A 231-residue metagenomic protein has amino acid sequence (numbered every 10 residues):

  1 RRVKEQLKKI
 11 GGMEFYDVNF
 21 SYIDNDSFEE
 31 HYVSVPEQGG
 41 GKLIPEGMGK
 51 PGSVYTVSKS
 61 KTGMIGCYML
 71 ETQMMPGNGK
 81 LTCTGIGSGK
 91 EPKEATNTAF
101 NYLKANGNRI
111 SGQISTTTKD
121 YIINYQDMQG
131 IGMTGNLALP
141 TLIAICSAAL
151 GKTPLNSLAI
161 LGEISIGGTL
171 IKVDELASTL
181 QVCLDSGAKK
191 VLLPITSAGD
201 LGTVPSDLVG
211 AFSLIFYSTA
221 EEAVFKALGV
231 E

Functional and structural regions predicted by a protein language model:
R1-K8: C-terminal helical "lid" of AAA+/P-loop NTPase domains
I10-M13: Flexible coil/linker segments and helix-coil junctions enriched in charged and small residues
F15-H31, V35-E231: Peripheral, non-AAA+ core regions of ATP-driven protein-machinery
